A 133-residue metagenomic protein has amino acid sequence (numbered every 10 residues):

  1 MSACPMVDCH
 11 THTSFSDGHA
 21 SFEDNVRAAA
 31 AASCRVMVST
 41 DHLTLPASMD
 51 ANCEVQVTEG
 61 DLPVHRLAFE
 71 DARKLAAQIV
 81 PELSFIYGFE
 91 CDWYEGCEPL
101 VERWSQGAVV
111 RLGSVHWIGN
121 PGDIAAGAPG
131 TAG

Functional and structural regions predicted by a protein language model:
M1-E95: An N-terminally biased module of ancient metal coordination in phosphate/nucleic-acid-related enzymes
F15, R103-A108, L112-G133: Domain-core and long-helix interface of multi-subunit machines
D50-A51, P99-L100, I124-A126: Short aromatic-enriched loop/helix-cap "lid" or pocket-rim segments at secondary-structure transitions that line
E95-W104: Distinct, well-ordered alpha-helical segments
